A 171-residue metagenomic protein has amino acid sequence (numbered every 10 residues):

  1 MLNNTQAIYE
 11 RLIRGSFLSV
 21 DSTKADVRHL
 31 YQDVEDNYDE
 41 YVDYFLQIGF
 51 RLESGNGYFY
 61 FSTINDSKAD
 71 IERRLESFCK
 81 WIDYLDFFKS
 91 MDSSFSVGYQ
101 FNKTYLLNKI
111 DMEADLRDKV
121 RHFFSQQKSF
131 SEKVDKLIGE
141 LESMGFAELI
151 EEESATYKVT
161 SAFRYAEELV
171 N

Functional and structural regions predicted by a protein language model:
M1-D70: Eukaryotic partner-binding/assembly regions in large regulatory complexes
D33-Y41, Q127-S143: Short amphipathic alpha-helical interaction segments
L46-S54, I138, E142-E152: A short, conserved structural fragment
E53-N108: Short basic alpha-helical hairpin corresponding to helix-turn-helix/winged-helix-like nucleic-acid-binding
G57-D66, E148-N171: Accessory beta->alpha helical hairpin/"wing" motif in late/C-terminal subdomains of nucleic-acid enzymes
F87-S90, M112-L116, S143: Alpha-helix capping at helix-to-loop junctions
V97, N102, D115, E132-L137 (+1 more regions): Low-complexity, serine/threonine/proline-enriched polar segments
M112-E132: Short, positively charged loop/turn segments that connect secondary-structure elements
